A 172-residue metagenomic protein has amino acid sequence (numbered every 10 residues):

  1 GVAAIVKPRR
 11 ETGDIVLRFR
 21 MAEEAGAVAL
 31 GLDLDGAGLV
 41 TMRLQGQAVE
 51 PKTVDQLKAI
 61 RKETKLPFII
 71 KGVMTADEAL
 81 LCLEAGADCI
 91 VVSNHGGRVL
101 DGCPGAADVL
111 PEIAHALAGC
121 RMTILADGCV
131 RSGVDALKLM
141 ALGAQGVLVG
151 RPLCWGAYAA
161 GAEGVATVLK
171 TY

Functional and structural regions predicted by a protein language model:
G1-R10: N-terminal capping/small domains of soluble enzymes
R9-A126, G133-G156, K170: Alpha/beta enzyme core
G161-Y172: Short histidine
